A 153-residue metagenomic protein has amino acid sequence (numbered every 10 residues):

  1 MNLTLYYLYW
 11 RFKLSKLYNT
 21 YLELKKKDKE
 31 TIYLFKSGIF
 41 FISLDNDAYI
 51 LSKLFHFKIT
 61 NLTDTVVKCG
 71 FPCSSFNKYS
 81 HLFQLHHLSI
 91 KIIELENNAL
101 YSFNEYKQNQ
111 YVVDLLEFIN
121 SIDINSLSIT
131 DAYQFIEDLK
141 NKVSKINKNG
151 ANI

Functional and structural regions predicted by a protein language model:
N2-S121, S126-D138, K142-I153: Basic, polar low-complexity surface loops/patches
